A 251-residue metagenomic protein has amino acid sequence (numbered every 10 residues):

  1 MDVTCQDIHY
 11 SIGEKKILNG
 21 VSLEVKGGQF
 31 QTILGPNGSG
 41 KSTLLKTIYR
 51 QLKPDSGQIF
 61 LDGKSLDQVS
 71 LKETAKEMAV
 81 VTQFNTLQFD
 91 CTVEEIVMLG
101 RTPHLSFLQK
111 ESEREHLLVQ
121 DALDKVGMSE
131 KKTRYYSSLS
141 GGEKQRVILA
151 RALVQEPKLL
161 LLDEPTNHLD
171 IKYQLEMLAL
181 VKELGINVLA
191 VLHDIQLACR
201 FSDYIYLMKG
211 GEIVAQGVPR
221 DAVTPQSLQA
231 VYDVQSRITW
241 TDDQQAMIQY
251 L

Functional and structural regions predicted by a protein language model:
V3-C5, I17-G20: Conserved structural motif at the start of ABC-family nucleotide-binding domains
Y49: Helix-to-loop junction immediately C-terminal to a conserved catalytic motif
G57-S65, T74, R134: Conserved ABC transporter NBD signature motif
M98, E113-K131: Conserved ABC ATPase "signature" region
K110, Y135-L139, E143: Conserved ABC ATPase signature
V154-K158: A short, proline-enriched helix->beta-strand linker immediately N-terminal to the Walker B motif in ABC-type P-loop
L160-E164: Catalytic Walker B motif of ABC-type/P-loop ATPase nucleotide-binding domains
